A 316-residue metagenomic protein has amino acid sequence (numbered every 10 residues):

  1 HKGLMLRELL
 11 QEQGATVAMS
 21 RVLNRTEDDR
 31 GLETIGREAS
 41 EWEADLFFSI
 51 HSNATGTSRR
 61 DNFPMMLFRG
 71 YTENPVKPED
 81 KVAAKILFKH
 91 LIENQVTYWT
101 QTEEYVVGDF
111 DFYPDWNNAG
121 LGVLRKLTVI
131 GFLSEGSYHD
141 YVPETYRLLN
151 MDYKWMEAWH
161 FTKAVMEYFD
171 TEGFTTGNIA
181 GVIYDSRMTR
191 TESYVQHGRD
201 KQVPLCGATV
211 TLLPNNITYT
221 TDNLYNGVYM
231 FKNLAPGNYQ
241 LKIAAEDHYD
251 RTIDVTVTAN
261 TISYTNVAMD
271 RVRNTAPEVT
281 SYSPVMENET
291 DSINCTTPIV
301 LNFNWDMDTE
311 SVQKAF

Functional and structural regions predicted by a protein language model:
H1-P78: Catalytic-core regions of hydrolytic enzymes
L46-D61, L67-F68, E103-G173: Active-site-adjacent mobile loop/cap segments within catalytic or ligand-binding domains
G177-D185, V267: A short, amphipathic beta-strand motif
I183-R187, H197-G198: Short solvent-exposed capping/turn motifs at the termini of beta-strands
V203-V228, N233: Short, acidic Ser/Thr/Gly-rich low-complexity loop/linker segments typical of extracellular and cell-surface proteins
G227, G237-D247: A short, solvent-exposed beta-strand micro-motif common in secreted/extracellular proteins
E246-R271: Structured interaction patches on ligand/partner-binding surfaces of diverse proteins
V272-A315: N-terminal non-catalytic regions of secreted/periplasmic and cell-surface proteins
